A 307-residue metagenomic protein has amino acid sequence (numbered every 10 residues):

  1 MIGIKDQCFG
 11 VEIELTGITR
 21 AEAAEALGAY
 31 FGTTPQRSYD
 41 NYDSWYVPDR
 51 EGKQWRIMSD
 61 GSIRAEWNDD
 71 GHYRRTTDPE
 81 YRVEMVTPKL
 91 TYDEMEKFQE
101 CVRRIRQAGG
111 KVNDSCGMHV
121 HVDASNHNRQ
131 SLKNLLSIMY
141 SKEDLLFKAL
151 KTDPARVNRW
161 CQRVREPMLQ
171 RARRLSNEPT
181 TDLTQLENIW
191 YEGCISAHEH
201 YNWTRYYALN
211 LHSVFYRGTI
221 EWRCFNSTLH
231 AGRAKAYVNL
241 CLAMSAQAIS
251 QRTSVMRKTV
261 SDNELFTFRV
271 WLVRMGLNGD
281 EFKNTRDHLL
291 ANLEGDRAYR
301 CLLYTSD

Functional and structural regions predicted by a protein language model:
M1-Q107: Terminal catalytic/cofactor-binding subdomain
A29, E94-V102, S125-K151, R173 (+3 more regions): Helical (often loop-to-helix) elements that flank the catalytic cores of nucleotide-handling enzymes
Y39-Y46, F282-E294: Short linear loop/turn motifs
M58, G71, K133-N226: Aromatic/basic-lined ligand-recognition segments that form π-stacking hydrophobic pockets flanked by Lys/Arg to engage
K111-H127, T219-R223, R269: Histidine-centered divalent-metal-coordination microenvironment in nucleic-acid enzymes
V260-S261: Charged, low-complexity intrinsically disordered segments and flexible loops
Y304-D307: Conserved small/polar residues in nucleotide/adenosyl-binding loops
